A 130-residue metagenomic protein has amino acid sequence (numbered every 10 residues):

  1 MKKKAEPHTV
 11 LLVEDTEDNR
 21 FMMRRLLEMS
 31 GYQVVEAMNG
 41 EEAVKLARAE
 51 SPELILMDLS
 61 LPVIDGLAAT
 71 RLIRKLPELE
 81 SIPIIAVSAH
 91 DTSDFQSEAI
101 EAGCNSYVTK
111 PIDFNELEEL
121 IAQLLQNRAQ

Functional and structural regions predicted by a protein language model:
E14: Conserved acidic carboxylate
E17-V35: Two-component/phosphorelay signaling modules centered on CheY-like receiver
E36, L61-I64, S93, E101: Residue-level signal for the "D+5" position in two-component response regulator receiver
E50-L56, L61: Active-site beta3 strand of CheY-like receiver
I112-I121: C-terminal output helix
